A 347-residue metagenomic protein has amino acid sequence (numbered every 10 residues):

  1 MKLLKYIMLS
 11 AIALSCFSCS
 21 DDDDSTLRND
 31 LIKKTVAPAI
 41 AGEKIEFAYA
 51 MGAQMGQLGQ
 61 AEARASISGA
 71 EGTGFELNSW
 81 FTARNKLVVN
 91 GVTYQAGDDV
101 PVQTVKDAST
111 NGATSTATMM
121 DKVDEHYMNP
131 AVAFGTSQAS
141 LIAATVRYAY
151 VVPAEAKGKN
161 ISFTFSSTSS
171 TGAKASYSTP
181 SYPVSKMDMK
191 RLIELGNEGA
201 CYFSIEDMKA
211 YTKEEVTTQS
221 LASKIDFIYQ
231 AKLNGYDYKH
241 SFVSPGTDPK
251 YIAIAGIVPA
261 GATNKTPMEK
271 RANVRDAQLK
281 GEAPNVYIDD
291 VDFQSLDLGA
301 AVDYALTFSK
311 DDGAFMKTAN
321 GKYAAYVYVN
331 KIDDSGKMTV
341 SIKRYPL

Functional and structural regions predicted by a protein language model:
L3-A39: Bacterial Sec-dependent N-terminal signal peptides
C19, P346-L347: Short, solvent-exposed mixed-charge patches
K34-D98: Contiguous beta-strand segments within globular domains
F81-V88, T93-Y94, A108, G112-A113 (+1 more regions): N-terminal "domain-start" segment
D124-A149: Aromatic sugar-binding surface patches on proteins that engage polysaccharides or sugar-phosphate polymers
V302-T318: Short coil-to-beta transition motif at edge beta-strands of beta-rich domains
Y323-D334: Short beta-strand-centered aromatic/proline hotspots
S335-Y345: Short, solvent-exposed secondary-structure boundary/capping segments
